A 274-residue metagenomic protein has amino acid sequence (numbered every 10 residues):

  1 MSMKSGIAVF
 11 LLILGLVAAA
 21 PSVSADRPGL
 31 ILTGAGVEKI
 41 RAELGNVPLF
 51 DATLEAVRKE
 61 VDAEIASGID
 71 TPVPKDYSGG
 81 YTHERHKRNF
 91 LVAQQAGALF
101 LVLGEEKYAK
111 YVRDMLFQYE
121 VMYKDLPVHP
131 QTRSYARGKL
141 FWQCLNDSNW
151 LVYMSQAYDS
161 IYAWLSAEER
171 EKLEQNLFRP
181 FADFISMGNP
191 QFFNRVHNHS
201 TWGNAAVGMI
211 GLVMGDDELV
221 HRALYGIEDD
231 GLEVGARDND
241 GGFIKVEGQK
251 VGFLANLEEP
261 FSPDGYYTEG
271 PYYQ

Functional and structural regions predicted by a protein language model:
M1-G6: Positively charged n-region of N-terminal signal peptides that target proteins for export
A8-A18: Bacterial N-terminal signal peptides
A18-A25: Boundary at the C-terminal end of the N-terminal hydrophobic targeting segment
G29-G45, L49-R58, D62-A66, D70 (+1 more regions): Aromatic-lined, polymer-binding surfaces characteristic of secreted/periplasmic polysaccharide-degrading enzymes
Y77: Peptidyl-prolyl cis-trans isomerase
